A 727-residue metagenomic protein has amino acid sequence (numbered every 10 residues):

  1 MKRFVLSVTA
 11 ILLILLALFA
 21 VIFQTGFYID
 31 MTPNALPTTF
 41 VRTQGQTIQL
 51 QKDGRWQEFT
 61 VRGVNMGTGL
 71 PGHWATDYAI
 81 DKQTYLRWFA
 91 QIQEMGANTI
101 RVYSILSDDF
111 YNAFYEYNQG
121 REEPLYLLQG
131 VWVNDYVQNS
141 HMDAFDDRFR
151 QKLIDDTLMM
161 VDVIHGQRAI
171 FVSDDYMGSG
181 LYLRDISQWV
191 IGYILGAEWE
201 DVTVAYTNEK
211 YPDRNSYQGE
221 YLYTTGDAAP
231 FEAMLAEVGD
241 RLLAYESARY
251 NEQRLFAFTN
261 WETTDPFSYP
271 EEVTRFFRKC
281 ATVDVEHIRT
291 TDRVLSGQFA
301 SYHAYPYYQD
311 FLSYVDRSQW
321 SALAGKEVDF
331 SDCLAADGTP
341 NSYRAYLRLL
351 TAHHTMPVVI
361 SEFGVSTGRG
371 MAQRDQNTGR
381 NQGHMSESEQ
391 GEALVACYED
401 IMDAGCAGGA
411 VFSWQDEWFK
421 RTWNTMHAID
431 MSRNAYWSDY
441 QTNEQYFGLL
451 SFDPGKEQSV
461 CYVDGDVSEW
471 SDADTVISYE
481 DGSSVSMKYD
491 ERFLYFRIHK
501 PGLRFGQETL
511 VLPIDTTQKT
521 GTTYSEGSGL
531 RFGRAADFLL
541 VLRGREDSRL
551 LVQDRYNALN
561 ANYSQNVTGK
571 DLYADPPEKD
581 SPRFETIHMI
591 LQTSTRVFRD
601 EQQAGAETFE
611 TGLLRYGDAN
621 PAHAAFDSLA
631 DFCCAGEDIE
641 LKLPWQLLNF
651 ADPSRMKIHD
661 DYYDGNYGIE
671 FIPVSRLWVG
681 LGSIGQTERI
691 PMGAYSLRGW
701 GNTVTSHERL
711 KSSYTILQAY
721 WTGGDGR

Functional and structural regions predicted by a protein language model:
M1-L16: N-terminal Sec-pathway targeting helices
Y28-Q119: Active-site-adjacent substrate/metal-binding segments within catalytic domains of carbohydrate-active enzymes
D81-L153, L158-M159, V238-R254, A336 (+1 more regions): Aromatic-lined substrate-binding rim segments of carbohydrate-active enzymes
N134-N139, D143-D146, T157-A229, Y250-E262: Active-site groove signature of glycoside hydrolases
F256, R278-N377: Glycoside hydrolase catalytic-domain groove-lining segments
M371-R380, S386-E389, D400-V476, L710-R727: Aromatic-rich peripheral "rim/lid" segments of glycoside hydrolase catalytic domains that contact and position glycan
G465, R492-P501, E637-W645: Short, well-ordered beta-strand segments enriched in hydrophobic/aromatic residues
V476-V597, R655-I684: Surface-exposed, glycine/proline- and aromatic-rich loop segments on solvent-exposed faces across compartments
